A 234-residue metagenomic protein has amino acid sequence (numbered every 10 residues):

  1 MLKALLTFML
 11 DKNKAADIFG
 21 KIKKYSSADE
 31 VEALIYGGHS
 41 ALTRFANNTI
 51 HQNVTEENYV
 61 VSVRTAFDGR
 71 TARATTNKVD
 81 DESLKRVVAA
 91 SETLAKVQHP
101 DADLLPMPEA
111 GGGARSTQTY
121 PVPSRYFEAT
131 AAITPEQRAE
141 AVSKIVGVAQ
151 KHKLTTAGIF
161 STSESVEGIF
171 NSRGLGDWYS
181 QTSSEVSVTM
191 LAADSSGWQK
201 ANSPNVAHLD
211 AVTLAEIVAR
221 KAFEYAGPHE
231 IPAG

Functional and structural regions predicted by a protein language model:
M1-G234: Active-site bordering "gate/hinge" segments that shape substrate access to catalytic or cofactor-binding pockets
